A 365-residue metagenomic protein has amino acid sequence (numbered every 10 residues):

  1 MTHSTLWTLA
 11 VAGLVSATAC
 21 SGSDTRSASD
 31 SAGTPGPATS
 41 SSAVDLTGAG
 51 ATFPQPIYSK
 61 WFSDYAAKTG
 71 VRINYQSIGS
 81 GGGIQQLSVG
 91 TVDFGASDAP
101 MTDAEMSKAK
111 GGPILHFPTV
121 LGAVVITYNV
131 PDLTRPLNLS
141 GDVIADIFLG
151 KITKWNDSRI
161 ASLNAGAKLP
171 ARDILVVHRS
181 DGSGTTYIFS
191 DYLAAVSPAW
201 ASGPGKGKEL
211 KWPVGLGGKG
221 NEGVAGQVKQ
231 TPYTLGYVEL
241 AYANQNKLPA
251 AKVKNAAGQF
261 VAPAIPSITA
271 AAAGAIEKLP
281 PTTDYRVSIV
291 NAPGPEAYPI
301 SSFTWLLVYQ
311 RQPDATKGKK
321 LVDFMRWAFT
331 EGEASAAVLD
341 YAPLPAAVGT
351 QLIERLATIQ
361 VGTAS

Functional and structural regions predicted by a protein language model:
M1-T8: Bacterial N-terminal signal peptides that target proteins for export
S16-A19: C-terminal motif of bacterial Sec signal peptides marking the signal peptidase cleavage site
S21-S365: Flexible loop/hinge segments at secondary-structure junctions
